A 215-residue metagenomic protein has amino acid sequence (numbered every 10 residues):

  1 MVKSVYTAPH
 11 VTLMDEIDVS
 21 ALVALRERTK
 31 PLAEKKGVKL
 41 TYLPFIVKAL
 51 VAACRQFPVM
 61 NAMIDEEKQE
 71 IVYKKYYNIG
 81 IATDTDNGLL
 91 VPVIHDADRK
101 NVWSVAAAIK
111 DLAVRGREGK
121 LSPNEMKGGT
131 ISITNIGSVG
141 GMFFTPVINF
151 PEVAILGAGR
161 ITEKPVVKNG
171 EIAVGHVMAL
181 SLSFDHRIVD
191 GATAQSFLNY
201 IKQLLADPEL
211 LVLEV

Functional and structural regions predicted by a protein language model:
M1-V215: C-terminal catalytic/motor cores of large multi-domain enzyme assemblies
